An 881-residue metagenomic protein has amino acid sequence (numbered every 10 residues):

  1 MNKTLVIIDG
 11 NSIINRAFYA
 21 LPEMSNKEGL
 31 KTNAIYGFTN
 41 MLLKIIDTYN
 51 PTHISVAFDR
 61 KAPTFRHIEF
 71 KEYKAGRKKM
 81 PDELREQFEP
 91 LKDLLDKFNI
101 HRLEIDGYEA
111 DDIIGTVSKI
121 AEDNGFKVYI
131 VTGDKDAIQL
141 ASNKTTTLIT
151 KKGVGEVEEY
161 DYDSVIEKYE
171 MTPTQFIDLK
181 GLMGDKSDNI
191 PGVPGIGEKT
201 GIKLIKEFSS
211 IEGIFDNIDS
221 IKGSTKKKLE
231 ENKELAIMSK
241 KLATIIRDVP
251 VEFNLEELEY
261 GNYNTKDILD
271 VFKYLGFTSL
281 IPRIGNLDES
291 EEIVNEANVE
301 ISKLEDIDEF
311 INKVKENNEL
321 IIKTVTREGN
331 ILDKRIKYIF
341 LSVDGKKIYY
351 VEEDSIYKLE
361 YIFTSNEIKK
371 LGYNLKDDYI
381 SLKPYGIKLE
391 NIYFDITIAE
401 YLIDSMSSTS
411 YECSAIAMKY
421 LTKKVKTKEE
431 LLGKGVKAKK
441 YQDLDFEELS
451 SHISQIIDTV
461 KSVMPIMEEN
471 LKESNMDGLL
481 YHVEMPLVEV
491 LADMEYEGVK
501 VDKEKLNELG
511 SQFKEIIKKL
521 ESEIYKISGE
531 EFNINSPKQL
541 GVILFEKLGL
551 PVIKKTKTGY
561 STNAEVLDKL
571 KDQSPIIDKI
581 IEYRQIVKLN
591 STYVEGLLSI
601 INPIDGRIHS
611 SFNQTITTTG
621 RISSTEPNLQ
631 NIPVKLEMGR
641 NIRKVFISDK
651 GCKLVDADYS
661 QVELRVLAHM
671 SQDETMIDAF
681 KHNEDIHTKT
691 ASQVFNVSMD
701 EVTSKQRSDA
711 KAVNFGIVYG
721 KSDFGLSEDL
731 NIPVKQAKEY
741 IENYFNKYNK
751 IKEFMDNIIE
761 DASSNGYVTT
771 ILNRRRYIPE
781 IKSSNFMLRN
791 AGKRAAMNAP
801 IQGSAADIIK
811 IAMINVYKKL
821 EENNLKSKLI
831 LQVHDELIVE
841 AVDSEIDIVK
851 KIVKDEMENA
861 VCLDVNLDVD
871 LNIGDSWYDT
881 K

Functional and structural regions predicted by a protein language model:
N2, P22-S25, A75-D248: Extended two-metal-dependent nuclease catalytic cores across DNA- and RNA-processing enzymes
L5-V6, G10, R16-S55, K71-E72 (+4 more regions): Conserved RNase H-like, two-metal-ion catalytic cores of nucleic-acid enzymes
Y129-V131, A137-T174, N317-N318, R335 (+2 more regions): Charged catalytic and DNA/RNA-contacting regions of genome-maintenance and nucleic-acid-processing enzymes
N232-E353, V436-I632, K653, E663 (+6 more regions): Conserved "right-hand" nucleotidyltransferase catalytic core of DNA-directed polymerases
F340-G345, S405, Y411-K428, G433-K434 (+3 more regions): Function-dense linear segments that define catalytic or interfacial modules in macromolecule-processing proteins
D395, L487-Y496, Y659, D723 (+3 more regions): Catalytic palm active-site di-aspartate
K439-Q442, Y496, N602, H609 (+5 more regions): Conserved catalytic core of nucleic-acid polymerases
K518-S522, K526-D578, N746-R794, N798 (+2 more regions): C-terminal polymerase-core module
